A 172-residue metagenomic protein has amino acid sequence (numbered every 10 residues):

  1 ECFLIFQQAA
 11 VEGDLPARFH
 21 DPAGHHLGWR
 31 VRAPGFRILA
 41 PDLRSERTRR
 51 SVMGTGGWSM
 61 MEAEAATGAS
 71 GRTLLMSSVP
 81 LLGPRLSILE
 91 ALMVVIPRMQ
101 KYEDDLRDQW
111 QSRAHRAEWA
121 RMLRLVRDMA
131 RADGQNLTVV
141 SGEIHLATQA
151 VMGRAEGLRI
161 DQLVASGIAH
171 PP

Functional and structural regions predicted by a protein language model:
E1-P172: Metal-dependent phosphoester/phosphodiester hydrolase catalytic core
